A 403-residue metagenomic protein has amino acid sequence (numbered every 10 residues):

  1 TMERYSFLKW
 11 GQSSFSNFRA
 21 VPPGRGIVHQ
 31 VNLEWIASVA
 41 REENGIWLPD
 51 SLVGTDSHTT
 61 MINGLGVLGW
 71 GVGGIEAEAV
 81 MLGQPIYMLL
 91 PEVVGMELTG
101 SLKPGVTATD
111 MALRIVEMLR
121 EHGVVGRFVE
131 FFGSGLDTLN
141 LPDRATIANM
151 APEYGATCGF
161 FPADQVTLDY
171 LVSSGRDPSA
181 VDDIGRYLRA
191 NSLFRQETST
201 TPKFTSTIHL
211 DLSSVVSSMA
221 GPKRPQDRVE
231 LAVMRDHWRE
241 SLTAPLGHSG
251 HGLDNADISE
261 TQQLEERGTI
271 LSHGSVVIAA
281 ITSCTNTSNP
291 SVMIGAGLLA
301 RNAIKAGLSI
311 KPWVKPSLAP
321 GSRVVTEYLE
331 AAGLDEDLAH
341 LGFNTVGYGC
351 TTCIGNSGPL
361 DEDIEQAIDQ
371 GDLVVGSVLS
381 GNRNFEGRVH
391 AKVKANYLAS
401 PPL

Functional and structural regions predicted by a protein language model:
T1-L403: Fe-S-dependent hydro-lyases/dehydratases of central metabolism
